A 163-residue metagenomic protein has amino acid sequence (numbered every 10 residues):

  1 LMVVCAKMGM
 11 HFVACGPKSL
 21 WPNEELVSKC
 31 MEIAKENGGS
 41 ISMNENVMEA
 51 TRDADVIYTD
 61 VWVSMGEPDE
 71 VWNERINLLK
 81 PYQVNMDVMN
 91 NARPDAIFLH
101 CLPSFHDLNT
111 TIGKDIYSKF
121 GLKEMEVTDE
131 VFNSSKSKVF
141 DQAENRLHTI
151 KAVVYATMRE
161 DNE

Functional and structural regions predicted by a protein language model:
L1-D60, M65-E67: Glycine-rich phosphate/diphosphate-binding loop of Rossmann-like nucleotide-binding domains
V4, V88, E130-V131: Hydrophobic/aromatic ligand-binding patch that stacks against planar heteroaromatic rings of cofactors or nucleotides
P22, K80-V84, N145: Soluble or luminal CAZymes and related metallo-dependent hydrolases
K35-N37, A92, N133: Short, structurally constrained coil/turn elements that cap an alpha-helix or connect an alpha-helix to the following
K35-S40, E74-L79, I116-Y117: Short, flexible loop segments at the rims of nucleotide/cofactor-binding pockets, characterized by
N46-A50, K80-A92: A short, acidic, amphipathic alpha-helical segment used as a generic capping/interface helix at domain edges
S64-Y82, N109-T110: Glycine/threonine-rich flexible loop motifs
D95-A96, C101-E163: Adenosine-phosphate binding glycine-rich loop
